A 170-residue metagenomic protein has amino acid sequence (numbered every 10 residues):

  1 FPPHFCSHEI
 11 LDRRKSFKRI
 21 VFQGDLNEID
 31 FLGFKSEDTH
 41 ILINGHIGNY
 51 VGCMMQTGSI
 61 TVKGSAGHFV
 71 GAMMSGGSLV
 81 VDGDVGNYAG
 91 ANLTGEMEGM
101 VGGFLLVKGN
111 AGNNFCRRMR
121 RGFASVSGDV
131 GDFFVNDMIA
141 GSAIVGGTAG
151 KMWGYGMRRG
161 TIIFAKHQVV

Functional and structural regions predicted by a protein language model:
F1-V170: Long, distal/terminal scaffolding or interaction modules with repetitive or compositionally biased sequence
